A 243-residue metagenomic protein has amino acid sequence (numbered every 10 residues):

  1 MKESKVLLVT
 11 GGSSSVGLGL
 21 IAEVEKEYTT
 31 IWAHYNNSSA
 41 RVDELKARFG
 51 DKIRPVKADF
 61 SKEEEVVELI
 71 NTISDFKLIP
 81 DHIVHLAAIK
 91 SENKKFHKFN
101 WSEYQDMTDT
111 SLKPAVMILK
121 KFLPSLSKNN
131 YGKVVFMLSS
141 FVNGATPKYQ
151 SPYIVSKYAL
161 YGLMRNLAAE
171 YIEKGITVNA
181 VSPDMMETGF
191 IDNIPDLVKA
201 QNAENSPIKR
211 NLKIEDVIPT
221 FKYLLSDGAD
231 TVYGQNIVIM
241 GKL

Functional and structural regions predicted by a protein language model:
S13-S15: Conserved glycine-rich cofactor-binding loop
E27-D43: Conserved glycine-rich Rossmann-like NAD(P)H-binding loop of the short-chain dehydrogenase/reductase
V67, A88-Q105, Y149, D192-I194: Conserved mid-core segment of classical short-chain dehydrogenase/reductases
I89-K90, K133-A159, M164-E173, M185: Catalytic loop of short-chain dehydrogenase/reductase
H97-M117, V135, L160: Catalytic Tyr-X3-Lys loop
P124, A169-E170, D230: Alpha-helical segment proximal to the catalytic Tyr-Lys
Y131, K213-I239: C-terminal substrate-recognition "lid" of short-chain dehydrogenase/reductases
I172, T177, V232-G234: Short, small/polar-rich loop/turn modules that mediate ligand/substrate recognition or access, typified
